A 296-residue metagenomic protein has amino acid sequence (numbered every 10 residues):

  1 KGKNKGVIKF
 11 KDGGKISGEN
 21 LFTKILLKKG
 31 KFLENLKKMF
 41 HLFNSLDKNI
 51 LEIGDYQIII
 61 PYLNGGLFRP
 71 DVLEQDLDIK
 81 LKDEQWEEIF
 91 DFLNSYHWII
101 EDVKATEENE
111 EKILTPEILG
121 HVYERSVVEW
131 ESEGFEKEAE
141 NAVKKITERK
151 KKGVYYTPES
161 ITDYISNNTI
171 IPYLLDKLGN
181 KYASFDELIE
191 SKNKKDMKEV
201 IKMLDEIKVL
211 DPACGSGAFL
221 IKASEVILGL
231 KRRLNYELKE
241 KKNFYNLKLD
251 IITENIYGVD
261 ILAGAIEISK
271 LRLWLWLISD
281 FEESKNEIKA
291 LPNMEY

Functional and structural regions predicted by a protein language model:
K1-L228, N255, V259-I268, R272: Preference for the N-terminal adenyl/adenosyl cofactor-binding alpha/beta module
V143-K145, E187-K194, N235-K242, E282-E287: Short helix-coil transition/hinge motifs at the ends and kinks of transmembrane helices, capturing the brief
N168, L238-I256, I261-Y296: SAM-dependent nucleic-acid methyltransferase catalytic core
G229-L234: Post-Walker A helix-loop "phosphate-sensing" segment adjacent to the P-loop in P-loop NTPases
